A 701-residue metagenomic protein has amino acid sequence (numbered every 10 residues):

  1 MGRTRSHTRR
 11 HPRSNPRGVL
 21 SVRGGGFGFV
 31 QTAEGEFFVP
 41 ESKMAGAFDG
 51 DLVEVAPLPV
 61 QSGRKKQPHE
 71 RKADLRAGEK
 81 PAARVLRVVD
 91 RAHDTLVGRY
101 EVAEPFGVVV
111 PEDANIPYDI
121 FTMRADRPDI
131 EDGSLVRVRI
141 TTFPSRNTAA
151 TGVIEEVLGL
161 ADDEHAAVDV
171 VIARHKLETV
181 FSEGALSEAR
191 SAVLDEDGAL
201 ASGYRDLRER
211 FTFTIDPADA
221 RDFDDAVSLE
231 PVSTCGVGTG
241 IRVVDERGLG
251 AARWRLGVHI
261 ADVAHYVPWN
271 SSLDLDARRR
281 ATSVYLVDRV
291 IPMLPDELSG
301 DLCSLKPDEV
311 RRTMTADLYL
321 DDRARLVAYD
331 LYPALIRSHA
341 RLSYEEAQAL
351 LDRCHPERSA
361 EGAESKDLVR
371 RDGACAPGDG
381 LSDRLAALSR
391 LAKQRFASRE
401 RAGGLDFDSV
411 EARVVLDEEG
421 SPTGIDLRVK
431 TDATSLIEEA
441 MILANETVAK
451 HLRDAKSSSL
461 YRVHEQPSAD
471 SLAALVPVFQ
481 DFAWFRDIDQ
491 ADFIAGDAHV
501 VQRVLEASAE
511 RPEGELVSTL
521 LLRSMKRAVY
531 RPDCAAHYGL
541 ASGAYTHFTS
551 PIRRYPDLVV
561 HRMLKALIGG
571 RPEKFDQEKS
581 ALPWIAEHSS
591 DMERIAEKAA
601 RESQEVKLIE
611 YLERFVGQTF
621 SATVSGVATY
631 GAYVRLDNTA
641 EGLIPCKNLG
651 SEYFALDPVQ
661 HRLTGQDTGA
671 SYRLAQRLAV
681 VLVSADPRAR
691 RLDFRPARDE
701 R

Functional and structural regions predicted by a protein language model:
M1-C235, D245-R255, A264-V310, R341 (+6 more regions): Charge-lined substrate channels and their catalytic hotspots, especially those that engage the 3′ end of RNA
P16-R17, T447, A469-A473, P477-R701: Structured C-terminal cores of nucleic-acid metabolism proteins
G24, V89-A92, E104, L158 (+5 more regions): A generic structural motif
G35-F38, A45-G46, N115-P117, V263-H265 (+5 more regions): Short, surface-exposed beta-strand-loop junctions and turns on beta-sheet-rich folds
V138-I140, D216, R221-S233, G248-H355 (+5 more regions): Feature marking long nucleic-acid-engaging regions of large polymerase/nuclease enzymes
G236, G240-R242, A360-G362, P377: Short Gly/Ser/Thr- and charged-rich N-terminal loops/segments that act as flexible capping/hinge elements
